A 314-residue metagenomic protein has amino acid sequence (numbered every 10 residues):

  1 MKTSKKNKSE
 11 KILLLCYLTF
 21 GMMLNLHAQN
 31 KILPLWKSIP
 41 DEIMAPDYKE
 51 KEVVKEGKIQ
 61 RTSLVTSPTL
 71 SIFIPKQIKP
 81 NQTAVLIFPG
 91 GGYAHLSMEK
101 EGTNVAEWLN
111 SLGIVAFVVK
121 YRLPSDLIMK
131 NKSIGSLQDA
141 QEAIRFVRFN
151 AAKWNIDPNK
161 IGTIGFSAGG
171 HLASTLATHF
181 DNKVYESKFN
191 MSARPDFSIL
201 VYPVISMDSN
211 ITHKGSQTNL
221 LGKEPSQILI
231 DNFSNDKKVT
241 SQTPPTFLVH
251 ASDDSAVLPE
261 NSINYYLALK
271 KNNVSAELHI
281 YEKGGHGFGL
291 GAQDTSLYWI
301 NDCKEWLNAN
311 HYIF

Functional and structural regions predicted by a protein language model:
E52-G57, P203-K238, P244: Mobile cap/lid helix-loop segments that gate and shape the active-site cleft of serine hydrolases
N81-G90: Short beta-strand element of the alpha/beta-hydrolase
L96-M98, V105, Y121-P158, A292-Y298: Catalytic nucleophile-loop/oxyanion-hole region of alpha/beta-hydrolase and closely related hydrolase-like folds
E99-F117: Short amphipathic alpha-helix adjacent to the substrate-entry channel of hydrolases
E142-T212, I230: Primarily recognizes the serine-hydrolase "nucleophile elbow" in alpha/beta-hydrolase and SGNH/GDSL folds
L248-H250, D254: Short beta-strand/loop motif that positions the catalytic acidic residue of the alpha/beta-hydrolase fold
A256-N261: Conserved alpha/beta-hydrolase "acid-adjacent" motif
I263-F314: C-terminal catalytic histidine-bearing segment of alpha/beta-hydrolase fold enzymes
